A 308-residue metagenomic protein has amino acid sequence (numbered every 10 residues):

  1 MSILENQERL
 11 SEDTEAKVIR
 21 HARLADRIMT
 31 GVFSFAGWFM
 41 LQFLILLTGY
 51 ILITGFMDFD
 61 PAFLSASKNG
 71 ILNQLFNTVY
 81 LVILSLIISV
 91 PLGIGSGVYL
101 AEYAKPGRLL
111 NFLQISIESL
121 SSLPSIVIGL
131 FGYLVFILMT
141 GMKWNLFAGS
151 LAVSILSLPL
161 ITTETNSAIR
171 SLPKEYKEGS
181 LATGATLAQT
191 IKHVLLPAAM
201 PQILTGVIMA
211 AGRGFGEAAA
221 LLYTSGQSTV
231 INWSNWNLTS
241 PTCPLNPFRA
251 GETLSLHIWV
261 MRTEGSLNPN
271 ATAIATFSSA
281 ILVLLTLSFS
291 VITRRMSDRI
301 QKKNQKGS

Functional and structural regions predicted by a protein language model:
M1-A36, R294-S308: Transmembrane alpha-helical segments of polytopic membrane transport and secretion proteins
L10, A104, N166, R170 (+2 more regions): C-terminal transmembrane helix and the adjacent membrane-cytosol boundary/short C-terminal tail of inner/organellar
E12-F35, Y50-I87, P106, V260-T272: Periplasmic/extracellular loop-to-transmembrane helix junction in inner-membrane transport proteins
F63-N69, L221-I281: Interhelical loop and adjacent transmembrane-helix boundary motif in polytopic membrane transport permeases
F76, Y80-I88, L92, S96 (+4 more regions): Hydrophobic alpha-helical transmembrane segments of multipass integral membrane proteins, especially permease/channel
S85-I117, L130, L138, T293-K302: Transmembrane-helix boundary motif in ABC transporter permease subunits
S96-G107, Q114, K143-L195, Q202-A210 (+2 more regions): Membrane-cytosol interface at the C-terminal ends of specific transmembrane alpha-helices in multi-pass membrane
E118-L156: Generic hydrophobic transmembrane alpha-helix motif, especially the helices
